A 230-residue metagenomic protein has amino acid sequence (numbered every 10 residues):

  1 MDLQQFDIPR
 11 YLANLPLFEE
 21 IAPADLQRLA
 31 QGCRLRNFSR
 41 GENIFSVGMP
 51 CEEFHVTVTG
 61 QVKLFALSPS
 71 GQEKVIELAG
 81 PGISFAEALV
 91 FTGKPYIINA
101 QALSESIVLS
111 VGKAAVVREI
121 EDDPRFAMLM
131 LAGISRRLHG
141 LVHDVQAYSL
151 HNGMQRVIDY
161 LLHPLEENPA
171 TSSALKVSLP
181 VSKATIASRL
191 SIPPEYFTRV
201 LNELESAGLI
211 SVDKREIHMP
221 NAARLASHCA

Functional and structural regions predicted by a protein language model:
M1-S39, S84-F85, L89-V90: Cyclic nucleotide-binding regulatory module and flanking cytosolic helices
R10, I76, V108-L109, S178 (+2 more regions): A residue-level structural signature of the nucleotidyltransferase/glycosyltransferase Rossmann-like core
L17, E42-S104: Cyclic nucleotide-binding regulatory domains
L26, V116-V117, L225: A generic structural signal for short hydrophobic patches within well-formed alpha-helices
Q27-R28, F45-G48, T171: Short loop/turn motifs at secondary-structure junctions and domain boundaries
E77-S135, H139: Cyclic-nucleotide recognition modules
E121-P193: Polybasic "coupling" helices that flank or enter modular domains
L165-A230: Phosphate-/nucleic-acid-contacting segments
